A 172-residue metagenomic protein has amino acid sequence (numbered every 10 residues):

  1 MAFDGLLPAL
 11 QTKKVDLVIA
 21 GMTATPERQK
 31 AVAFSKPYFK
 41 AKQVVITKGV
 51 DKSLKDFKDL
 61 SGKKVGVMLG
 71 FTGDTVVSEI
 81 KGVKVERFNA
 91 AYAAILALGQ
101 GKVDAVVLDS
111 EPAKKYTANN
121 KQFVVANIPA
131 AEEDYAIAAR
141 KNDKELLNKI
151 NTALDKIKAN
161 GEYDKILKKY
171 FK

Functional and structural regions predicted by a protein language model:
M1-D4, K13, L17-T25, M68-T72 (+2 more regions): Beta->alpha turn/N-cap motifs
M1-D59, P129: Acidic, polar ligand-binding/catalytic clefts
M1-P8, K52, L69-T72, E86-Q100 (+1 more regions): Short helix-initiation/N-cap motifs at beta->coil->alpha
L10-Q11, L60, L98-G99, I137 (+1 more regions): Hydrophobic residues within well-ordered alpha-helices
M22-K30, V76, G99, D104-A131: A ligand-binding cleft/hinge motif common to bilobed small-molecule-binding domains
K40-T47, K114-D155, K172: Periplasmic-binding protein-like
K42-A91, S110-P112: Bilobed "Venus flytrap"/periplasmic-binding protein-like clamshell domains and structurally analogous long
G73-V77, L154-Y170: Periplasmic-binding protein-like
